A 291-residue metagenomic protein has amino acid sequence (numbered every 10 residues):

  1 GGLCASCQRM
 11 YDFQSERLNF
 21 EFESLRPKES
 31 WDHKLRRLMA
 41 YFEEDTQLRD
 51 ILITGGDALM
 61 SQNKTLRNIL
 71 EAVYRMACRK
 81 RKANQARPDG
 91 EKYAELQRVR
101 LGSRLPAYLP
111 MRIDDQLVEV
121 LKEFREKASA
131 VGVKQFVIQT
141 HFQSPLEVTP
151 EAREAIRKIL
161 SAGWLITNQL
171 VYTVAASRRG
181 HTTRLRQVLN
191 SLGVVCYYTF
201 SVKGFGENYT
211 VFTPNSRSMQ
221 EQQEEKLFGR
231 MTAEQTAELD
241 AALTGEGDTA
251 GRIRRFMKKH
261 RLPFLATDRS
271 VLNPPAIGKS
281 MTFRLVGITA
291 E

Functional and structural regions predicted by a protein language model:
G1-A5: Cysteine-centered iron-sulfur cluster-binding motifs in ferredoxin-type domains/subunits of redox enzymes
S6-A130: Conserved Radical SAM active-site core
F42, V73, I156-I159, L189: Generic structural signal for hydrophobic
N68, Q116-E119, R153-A155, G180-L185: Charged helix-capping and loop-helix junction motifs
P106, K134-V148, I156-H181, V195-Y209 (+1 more regions): Conserved strand-turn element in the central/C-terminal portion of the radical SAM core barrel that lines
E119-K134, S161-A162, Q187-Y198: Structural recognition of alpha->loop->beta junctions
T183-E291: Auxiliary Fe-S-binding modules of radical SAM enzymes
